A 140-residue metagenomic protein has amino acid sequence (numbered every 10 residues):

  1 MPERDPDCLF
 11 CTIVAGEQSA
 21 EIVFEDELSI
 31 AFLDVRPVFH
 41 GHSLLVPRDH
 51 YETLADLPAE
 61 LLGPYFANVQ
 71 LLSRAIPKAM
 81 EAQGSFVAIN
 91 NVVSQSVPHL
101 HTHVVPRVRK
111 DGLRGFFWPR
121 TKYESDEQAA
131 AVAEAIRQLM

Functional and structural regions predicted by a protein language model:
M1-M140: HIT superfamily nucleotide-processing domains
